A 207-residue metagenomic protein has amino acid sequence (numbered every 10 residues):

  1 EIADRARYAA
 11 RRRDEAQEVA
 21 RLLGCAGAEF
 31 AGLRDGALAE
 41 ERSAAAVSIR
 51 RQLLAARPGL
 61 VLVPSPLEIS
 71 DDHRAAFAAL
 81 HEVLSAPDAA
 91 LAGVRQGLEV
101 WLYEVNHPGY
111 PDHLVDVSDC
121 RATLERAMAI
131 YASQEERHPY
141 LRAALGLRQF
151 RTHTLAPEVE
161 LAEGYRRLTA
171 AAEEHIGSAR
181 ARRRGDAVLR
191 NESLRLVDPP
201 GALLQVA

Functional and structural regions predicted by a protein language model:
E1-Q96, N106, E160, A179-A181 (+1 more regions): Active-site beta-strand->loop->alpha-helix modules in alpha/beta enzyme cores, enriched in Gly/His/Asp(Glu)
E15, V19, L23, V94-A207: The feature marks non-catalytic terminal segments
